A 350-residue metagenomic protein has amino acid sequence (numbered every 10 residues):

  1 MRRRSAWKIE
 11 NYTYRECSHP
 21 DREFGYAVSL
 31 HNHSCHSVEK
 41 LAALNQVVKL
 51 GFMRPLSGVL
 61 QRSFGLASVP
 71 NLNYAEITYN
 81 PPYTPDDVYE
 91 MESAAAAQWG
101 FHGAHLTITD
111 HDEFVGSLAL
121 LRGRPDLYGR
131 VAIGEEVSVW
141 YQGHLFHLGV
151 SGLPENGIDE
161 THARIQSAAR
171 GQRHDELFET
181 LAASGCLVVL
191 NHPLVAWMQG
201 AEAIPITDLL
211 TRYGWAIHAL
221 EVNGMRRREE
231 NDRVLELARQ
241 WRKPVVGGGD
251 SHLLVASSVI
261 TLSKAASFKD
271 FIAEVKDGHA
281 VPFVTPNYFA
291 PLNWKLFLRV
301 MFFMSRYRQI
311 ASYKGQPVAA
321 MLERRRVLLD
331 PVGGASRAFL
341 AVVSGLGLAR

Functional and structural regions predicted by a protein language model:
M1-A67, D126-L127, Y141-I158, E179 (+1 more regions): Charged catalytic cores and adjacent phosphate/nucleic-acid-binding surfaces used for phosphate/nucleic-acid chemistry
V28-L30, L106-T107, V131-E135, V188-L190 (+2 more regions): Hydrophobic faces of well-ordered beta-strands that scaffold small-molecule active sites in alpha/beta enzyme cores
L44, P81-Q98, G200-T211: Short, acidic/polar
S57-V59, S63, P70-P81, P85 (+2 more regions): Divalent metal-dependent hydrolysis catalytic cores, especially in the metallo-beta-lactamase
H102-A104, L127-G129, A183-L187, I217: Loop/turn elements at helix/coil->beta-strand transitions in domains of secreted/extracellular proteins
E113-L120, R170-D175, N231-D232, E236-L237: Active-site-adjacent beta->alpha loops and helix N-cap segments on the catalytic face of soluble alpha/beta enzymes
F146-L187: Binuclear metal-dependent hydrolase catalytic cores centered on His/Asp/Glu-rich metal-binding motifs
C186-Q199: Aromatic-lined carbohydrate-recognition surfaces of secreted/lumenal glycan-active proteins
